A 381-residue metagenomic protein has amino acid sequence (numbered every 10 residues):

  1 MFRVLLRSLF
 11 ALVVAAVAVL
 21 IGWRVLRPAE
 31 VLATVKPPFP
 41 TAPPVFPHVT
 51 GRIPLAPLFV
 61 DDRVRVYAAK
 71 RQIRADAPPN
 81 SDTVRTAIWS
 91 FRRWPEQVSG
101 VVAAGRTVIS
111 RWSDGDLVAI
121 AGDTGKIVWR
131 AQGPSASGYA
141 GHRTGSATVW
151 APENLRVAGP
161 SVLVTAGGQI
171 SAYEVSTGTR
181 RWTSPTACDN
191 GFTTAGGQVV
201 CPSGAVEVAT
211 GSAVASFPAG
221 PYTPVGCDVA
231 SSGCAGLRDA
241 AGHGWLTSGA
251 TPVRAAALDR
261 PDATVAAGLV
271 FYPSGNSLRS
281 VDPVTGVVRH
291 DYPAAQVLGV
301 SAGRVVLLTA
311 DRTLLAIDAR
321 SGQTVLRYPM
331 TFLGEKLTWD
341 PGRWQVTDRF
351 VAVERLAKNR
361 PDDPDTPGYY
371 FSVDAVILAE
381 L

Functional and structural regions predicted by a protein language model:
F2-L381: Secretory-pathway ectodomains
